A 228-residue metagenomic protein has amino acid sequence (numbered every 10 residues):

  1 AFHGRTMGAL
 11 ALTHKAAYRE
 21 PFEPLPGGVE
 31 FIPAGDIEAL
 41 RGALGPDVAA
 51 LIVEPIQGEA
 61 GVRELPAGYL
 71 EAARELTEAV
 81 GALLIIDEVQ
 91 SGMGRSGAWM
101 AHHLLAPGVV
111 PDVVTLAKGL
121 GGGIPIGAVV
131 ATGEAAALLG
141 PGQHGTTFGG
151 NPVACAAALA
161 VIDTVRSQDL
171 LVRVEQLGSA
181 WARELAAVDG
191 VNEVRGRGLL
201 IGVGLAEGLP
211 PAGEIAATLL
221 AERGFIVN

Functional and structural regions predicted by a protein language model:
A1-N228: Conserved N-terminal phosphate-binding loop of PLP-dependent enzymes in the Aspartate aminotransferase
